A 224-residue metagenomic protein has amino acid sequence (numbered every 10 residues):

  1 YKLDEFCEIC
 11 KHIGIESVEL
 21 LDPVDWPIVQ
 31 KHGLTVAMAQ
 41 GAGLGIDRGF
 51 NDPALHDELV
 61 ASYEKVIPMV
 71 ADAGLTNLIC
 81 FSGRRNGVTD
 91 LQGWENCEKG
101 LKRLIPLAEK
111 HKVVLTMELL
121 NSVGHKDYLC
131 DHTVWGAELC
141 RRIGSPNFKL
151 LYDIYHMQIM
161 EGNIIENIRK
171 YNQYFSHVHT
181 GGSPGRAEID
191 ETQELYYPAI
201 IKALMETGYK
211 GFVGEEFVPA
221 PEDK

Functional and structural regions predicted by a protein language model:
Y1-K11, G74-T76, C130-Y152, H156-K224: Histidine-acidic metal/acid-base catalytic patches
S17-E19, A37-Q40, I79, T116 (+2 more regions): Conserved beta-strand positions in the central sheet of alpha/beta enzyme cores
D22-V24, A42-G45, R84-N86, L119-V123 (+3 more regions): Active-site-proximal loop/turn and secondary-structure-junction residues that shape catalytic pockets, frequently
V24-L34, V88: Active-site-adjacent beta->alpha loops and helix N-cap segments on the catalytic face of soluble alpha/beta enzymes
K31-D47, C97-K110, V134-I143, I200-A203 (+1 more regions): Alpha-helix-loop-beta-strand connector modules within alpha/beta enzyme cores
D52-K149, I159: Active-site acidic/histidine proton-transfer and metal-coordination neighborhood in alpha/beta enzyme cores
